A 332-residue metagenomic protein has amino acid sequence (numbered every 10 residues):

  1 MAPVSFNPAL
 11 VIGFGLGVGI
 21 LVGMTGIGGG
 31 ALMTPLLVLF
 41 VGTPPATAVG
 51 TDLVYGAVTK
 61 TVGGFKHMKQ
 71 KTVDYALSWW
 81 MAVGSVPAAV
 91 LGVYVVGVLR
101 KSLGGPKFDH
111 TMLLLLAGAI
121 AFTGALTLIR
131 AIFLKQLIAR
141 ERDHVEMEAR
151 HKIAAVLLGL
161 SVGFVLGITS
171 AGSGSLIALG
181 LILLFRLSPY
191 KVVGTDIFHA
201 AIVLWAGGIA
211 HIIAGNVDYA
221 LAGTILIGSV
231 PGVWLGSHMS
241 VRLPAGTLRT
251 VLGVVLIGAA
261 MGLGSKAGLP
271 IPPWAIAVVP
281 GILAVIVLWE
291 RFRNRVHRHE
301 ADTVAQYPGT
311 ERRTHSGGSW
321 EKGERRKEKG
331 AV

Functional and structural regions predicted by a protein language model:
M1-F14, L39, K69-V162, A220-V332: Juxtamembrane transmembrane-helix boundary motif
G15-G26, L160-S170, G207: Transmembrane alpha-helix interface/packing and boundary motifs in multi-pass membrane proteins, characterized by
G19-I20, L36, F40, G64-F65 (+7 more regions): Alpha-helical transmembrane segments of multipass membrane proteins
T25-M33, T169-A178: Transmembrane helix boundary and interhelical junction motifs in multipass membrane proteins
G28-S78: Juxtamembrane transmembrane-helix termini in multi-pass membrane transport proteins
M33-A46, L176-K191: Interfacial segments of multi-pass membrane proteins
V58-K71, I202-D218, A267: Membrane-interface helix-cap regions at the ends of transmembrane helices in multi-pass membrane proteins
